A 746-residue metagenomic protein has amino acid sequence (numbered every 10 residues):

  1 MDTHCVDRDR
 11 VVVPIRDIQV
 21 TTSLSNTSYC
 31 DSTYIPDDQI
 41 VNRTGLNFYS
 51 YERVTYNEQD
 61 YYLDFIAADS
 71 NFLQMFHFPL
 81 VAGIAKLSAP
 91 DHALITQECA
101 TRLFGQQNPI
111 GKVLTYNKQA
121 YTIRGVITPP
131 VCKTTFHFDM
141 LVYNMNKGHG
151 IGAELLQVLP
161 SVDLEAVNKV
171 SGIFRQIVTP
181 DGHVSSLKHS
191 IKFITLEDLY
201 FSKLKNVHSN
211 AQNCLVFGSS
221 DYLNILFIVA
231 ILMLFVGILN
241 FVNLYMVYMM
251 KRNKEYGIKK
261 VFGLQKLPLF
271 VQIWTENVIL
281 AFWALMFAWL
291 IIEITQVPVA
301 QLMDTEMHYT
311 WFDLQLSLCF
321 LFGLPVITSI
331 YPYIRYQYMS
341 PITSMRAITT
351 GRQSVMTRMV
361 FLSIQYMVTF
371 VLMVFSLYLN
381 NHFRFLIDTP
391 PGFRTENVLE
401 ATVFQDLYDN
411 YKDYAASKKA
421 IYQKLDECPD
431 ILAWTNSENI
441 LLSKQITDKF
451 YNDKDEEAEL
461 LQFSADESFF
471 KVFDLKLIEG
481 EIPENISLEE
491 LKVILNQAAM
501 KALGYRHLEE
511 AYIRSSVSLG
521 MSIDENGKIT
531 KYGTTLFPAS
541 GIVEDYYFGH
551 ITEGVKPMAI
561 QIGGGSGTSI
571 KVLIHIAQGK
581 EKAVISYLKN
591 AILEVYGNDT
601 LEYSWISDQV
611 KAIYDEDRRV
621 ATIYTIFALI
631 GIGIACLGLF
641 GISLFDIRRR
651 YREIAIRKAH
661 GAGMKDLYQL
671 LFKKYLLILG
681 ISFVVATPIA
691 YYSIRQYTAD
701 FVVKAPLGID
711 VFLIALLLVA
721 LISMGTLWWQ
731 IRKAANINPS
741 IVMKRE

Functional and structural regions predicted by a protein language model:
M1-D2, F217-K254, T357-H382, R618-R652 (+3 more regions): Hydrophobic alpha-helical transmembrane segments of multi-pass inner-membrane transport and secretion
M1-R53, D69, K147, A153-Q157 (+5 more regions): Membrane-proximal extracellular/periplasmic loop immediately following the first transmembrane helix
D69-V81, I95-F217, E427-A612: Mid-to-C-terminal secondary-structure elements that act as membrane-proximal/extracytoplasmic interface segments
F174-A230, K251, V297-L316, T350-V360 (+3 more regions): Membrane-helix entry/capping segments
L239-L280, Y338-I348, L637-L677, N736-R745: Intracellular coupling helices
N243, N277-Y338, V371, N381 (+1 more regions): Small-residue-rich transmembrane alpha-helices
F312-D313, I330-L362, K733-E746: Feature of multi-pass inner-membrane transport and sensor proteins that recognizes transmembrane helices together
N598-L679, F683-V684, I694-A699: C-terminal transmembrane helical bundles of large multi-pass transporters and their helix-start/helix-kink determinants
